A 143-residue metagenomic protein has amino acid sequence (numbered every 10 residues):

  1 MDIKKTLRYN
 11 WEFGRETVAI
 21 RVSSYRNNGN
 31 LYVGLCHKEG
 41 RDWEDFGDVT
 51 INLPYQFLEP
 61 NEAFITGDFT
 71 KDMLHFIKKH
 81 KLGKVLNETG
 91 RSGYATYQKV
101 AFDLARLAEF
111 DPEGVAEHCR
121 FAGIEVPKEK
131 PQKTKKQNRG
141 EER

Functional and structural regions predicted by a protein language model:
M1-E12: Solvent-exposed, flexible loop/coil segments flanking beta-strands in beta-rich domains
D2-I3, Y25-Y32, K79-L82: A short, compositionally biased
T6-R8, A19, T50, A101: Ser/Thr- (and often Asn-) enriched beta-sheet segments in non-cytosolic proteins
W11-D48: Catalytic phosphate/metal-binding cores of nucleic-acid and nucleotide-processing enzymes, i.e., regions that mediate
G34-L82: Acidic, aromatic-enriched beta-alpha/helix-loop junctions
G67-E117: Short, compact, well-ordered microdomains
V115-Q132: Short, cationic low-complexity segments
K135-R143: Non-Sec secretion/translocation targeting segments of pathogen effectors
